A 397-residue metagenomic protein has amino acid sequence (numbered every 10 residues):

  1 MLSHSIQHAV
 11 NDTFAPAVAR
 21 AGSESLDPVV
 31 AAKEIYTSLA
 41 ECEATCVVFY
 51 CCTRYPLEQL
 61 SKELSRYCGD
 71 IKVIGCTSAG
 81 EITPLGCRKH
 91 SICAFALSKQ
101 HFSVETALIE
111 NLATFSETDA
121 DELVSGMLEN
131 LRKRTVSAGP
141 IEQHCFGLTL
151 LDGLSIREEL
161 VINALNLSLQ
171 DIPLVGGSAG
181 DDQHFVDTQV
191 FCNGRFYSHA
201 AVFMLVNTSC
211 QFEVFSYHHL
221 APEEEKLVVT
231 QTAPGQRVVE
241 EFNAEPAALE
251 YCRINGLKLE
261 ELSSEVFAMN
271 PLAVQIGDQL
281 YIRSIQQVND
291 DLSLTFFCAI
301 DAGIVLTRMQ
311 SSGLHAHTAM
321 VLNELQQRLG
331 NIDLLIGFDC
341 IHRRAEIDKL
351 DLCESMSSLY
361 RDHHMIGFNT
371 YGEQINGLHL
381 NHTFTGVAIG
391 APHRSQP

Functional and structural regions predicted by a protein language model:
L2-P397: Hydrophobic alpha/beta core scaffold segments
